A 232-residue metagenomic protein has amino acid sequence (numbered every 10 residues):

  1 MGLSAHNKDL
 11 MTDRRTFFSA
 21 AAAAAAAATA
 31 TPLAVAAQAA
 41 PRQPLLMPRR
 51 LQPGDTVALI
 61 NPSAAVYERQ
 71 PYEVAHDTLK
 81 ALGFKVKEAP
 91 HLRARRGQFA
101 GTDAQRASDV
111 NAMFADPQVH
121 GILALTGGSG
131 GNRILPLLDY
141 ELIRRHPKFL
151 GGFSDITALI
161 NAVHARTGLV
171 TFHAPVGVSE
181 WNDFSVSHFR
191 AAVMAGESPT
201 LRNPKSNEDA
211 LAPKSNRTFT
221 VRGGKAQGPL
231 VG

Functional and structural regions predicted by a protein language model:
L3-A25: N-terminal secretory signal peptides and thylakoid transit peptides that target proteins across membranes
P32-V66, Q70: C-terminal segment of N-terminal export signals and the immediately downstream linker at the start of the mature
Q70, H76-T78: Glycine-rich phosphate/diphosphate-binding loop of Rossmann-like nucleotide-binding domains
P90-P147: N-terminal small/polar loop signature for handling phosphorylated ligands or for N-terminal nucleophile
H91, P136-L138, I160-V170, S179-E180 (+1 more regions): Mature catalytic domains of secreted/periplasmic carbohydrate-active enzymes
Y140-A162, V170-G177: Short, acidic/small-residue loops that bind anionic groups at enzyme active sites
F172, V176-G232: Conserved anion/nucleotide-ligand pocket segment
